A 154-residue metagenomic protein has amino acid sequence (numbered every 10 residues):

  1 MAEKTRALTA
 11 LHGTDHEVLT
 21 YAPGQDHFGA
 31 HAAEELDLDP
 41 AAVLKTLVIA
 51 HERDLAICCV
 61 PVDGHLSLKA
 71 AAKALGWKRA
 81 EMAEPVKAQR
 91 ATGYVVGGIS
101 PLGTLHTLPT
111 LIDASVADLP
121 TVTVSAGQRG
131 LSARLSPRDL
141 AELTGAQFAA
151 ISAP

Functional and structural regions predicted by a protein language model:
M1-P154: Extended, low-hydrophobicity, polar/charged segments
